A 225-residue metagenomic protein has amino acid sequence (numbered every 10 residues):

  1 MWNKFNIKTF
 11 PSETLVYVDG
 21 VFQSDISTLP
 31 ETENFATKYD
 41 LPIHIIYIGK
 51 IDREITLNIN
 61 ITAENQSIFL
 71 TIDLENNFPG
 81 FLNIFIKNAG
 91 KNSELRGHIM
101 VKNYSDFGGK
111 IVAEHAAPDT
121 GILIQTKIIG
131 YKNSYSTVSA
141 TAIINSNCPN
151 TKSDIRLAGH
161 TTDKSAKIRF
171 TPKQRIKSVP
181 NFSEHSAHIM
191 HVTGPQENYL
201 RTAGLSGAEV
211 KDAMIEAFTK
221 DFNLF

Functional and structural regions predicted by a protein language model:
W2-L205, A213-F225: Conserved beta-strand/loop scaffold segments within soluble protein domains that form the structured core and edges
